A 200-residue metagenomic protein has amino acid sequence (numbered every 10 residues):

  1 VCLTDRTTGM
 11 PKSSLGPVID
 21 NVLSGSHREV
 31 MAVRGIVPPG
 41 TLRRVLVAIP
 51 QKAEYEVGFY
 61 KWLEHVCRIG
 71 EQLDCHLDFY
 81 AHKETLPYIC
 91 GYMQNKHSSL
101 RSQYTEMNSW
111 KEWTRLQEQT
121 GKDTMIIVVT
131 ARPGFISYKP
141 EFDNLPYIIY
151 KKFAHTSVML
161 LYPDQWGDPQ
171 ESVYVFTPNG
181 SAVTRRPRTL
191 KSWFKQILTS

Functional and structural regions predicted by a protein language model:
V1-G91, K96-W110, G121-M125, A131-S200: Intrinsically disordered or low-complexity boundary/linker segments at protein termini and domain junctions
K111-R115: Repeated scaffold domains used in trafficking and secretory/extracellular systems, primarily beta-propellers
Q117-Q119: Short glycine-biased active-site loop of nucleotidyltransferases that positions the nucleotide triphosphate and helps
